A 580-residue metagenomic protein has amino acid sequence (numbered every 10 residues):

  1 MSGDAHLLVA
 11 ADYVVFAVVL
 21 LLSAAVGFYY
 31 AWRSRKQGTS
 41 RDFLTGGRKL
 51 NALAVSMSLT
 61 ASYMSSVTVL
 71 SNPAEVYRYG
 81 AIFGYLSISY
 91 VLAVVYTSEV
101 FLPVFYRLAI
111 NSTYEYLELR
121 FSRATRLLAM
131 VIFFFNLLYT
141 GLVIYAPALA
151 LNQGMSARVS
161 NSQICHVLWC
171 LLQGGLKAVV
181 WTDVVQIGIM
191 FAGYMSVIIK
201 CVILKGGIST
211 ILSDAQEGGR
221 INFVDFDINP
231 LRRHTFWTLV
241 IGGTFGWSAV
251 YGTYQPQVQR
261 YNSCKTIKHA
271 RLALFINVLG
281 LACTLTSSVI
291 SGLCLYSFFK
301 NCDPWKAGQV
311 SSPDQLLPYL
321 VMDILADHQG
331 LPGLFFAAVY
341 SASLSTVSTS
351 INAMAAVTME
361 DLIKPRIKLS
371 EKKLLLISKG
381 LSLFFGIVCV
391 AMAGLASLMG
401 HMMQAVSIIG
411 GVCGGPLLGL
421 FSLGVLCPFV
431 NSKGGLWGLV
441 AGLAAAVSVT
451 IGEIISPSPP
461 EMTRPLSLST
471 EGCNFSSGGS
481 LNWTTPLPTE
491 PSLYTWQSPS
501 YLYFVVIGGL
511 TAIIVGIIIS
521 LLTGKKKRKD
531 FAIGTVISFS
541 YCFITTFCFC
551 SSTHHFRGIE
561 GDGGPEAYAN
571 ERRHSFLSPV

Functional and structural regions predicted by a protein language model:
M1-V580: Membrane-embedded helix-loop-helix hairpins and adjacent transmembrane boundary segments in multi-pass transporters
